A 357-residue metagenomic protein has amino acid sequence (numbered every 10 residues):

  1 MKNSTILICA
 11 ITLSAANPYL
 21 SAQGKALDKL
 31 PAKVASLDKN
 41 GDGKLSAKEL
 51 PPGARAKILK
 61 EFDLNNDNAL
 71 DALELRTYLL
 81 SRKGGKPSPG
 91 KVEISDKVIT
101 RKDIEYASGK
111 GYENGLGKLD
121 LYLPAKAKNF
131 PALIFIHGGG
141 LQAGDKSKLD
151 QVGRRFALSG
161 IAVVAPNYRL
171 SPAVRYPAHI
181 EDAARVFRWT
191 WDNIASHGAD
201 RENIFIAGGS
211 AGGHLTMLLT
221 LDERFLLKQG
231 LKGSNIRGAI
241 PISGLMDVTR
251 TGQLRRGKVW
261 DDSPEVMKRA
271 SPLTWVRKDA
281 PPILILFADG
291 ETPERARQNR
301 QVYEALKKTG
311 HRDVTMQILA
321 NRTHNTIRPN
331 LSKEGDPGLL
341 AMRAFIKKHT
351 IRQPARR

Functional and structural regions predicted by a protein language model:
D38-D42, D63-D67: Acidic carboxylate motifs that coordinate Ca2+ or other divalent cations, activating on Asp/Glu
R76, L284-L286, R300, K307-R357: C-terminal catalytic histidine-bearing segment of alpha/beta-hydrolase fold enzymes
G84-A127: N-terminal cap/lid segment of alpha/beta-hydrolase-fold proteins
E93-D96, G244-W275, P281: Mobile cap/lid helix-loop segments that gate and shape the active-site cleft of serine hydrolases
N129-G140: Short beta-strand element of the alpha/beta-hydrolase
S147-A165: Short amphipathic alpha-helix adjacent to the substrate-entry channel of hydrolases
R185-R255, M267-K268: Primarily recognizes the serine-hydrolase "nucleophile elbow" in alpha/beta-hydrolase and SGNH/GDSL folds
T292-Q301: Conserved alpha/beta-hydrolase "acid-adjacent" motif
